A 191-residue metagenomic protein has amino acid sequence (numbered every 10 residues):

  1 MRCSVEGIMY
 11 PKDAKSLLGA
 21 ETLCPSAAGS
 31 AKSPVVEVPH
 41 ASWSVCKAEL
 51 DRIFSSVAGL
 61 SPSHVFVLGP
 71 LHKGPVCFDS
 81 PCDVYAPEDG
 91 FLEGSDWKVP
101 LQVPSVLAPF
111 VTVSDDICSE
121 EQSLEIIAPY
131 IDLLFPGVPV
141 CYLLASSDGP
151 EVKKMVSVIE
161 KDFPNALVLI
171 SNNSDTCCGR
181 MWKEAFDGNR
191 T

Functional and structural regions predicted by a protein language model:
M1-T191: Active-site histidine-anchored catalytic micro-motif
